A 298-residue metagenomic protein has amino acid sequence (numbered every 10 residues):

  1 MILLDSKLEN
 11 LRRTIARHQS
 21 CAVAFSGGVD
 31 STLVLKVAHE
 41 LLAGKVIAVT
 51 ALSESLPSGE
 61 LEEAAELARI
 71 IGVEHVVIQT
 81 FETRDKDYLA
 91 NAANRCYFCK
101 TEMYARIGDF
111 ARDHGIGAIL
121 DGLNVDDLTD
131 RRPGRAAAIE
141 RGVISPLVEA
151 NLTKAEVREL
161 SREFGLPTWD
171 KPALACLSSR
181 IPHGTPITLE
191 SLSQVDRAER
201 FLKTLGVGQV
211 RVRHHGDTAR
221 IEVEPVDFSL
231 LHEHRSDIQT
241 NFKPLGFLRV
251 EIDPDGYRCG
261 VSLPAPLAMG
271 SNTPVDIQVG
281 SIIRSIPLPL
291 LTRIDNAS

Functional and structural regions predicted by a protein language model:
M1-E163, T204, A219, D237-F247 (+6 more regions): ATP-dependent adenylation/nucleotidyltransferase module used to activate substrates
V148-K154, R158-L202, G206-R211: Mid-to-C-terminal catalytic subdomains of enzymes that bind/position adenosyl phosphate moieties or nucleic-acid
A173-T185, T218-E222, D255-S262: Flexible glycine/acidic-rich beta-alpha junction loops that bind and position SAM and/or redox cofactors in anaerobic
P186-L192, E224-S229, V261-A268: Short glycine/threonine-rich loop-to-helix capping motif typified by GTGT followed within a few residues by an Asp-Pro
G208-H215, D253-P254: C-terminal boundary motif of the adenylate-forming
H214-G216, R220-H232: A short interface-forming secondary-structure element
R284-S298: Long, low-complexity, intrinsically disordered segments
